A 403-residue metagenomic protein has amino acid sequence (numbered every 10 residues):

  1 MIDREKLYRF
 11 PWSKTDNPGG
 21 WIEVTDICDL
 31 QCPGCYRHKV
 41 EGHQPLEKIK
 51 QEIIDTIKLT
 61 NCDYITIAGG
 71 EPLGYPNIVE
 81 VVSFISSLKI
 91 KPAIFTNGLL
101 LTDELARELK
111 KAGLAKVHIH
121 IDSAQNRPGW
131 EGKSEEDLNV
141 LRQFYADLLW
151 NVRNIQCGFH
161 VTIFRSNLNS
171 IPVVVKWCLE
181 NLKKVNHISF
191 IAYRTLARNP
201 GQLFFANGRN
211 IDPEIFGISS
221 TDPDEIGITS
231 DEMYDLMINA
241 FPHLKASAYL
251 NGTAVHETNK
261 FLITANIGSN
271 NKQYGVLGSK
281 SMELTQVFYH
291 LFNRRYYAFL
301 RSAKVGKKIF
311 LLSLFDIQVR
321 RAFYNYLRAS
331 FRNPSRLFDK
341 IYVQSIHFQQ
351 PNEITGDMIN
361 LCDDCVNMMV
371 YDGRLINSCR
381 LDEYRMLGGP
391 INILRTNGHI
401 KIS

Functional and structural regions predicted by a protein language model:
M1-D16, P33-G34, R198, Q202-I218: Conserved N-terminal glycine/acidic-rich loop preference
M1-G19, I27-Q31, N360-R385: Flexible, acidic/Gly-rich N-terminal and inter-domain linker regions that tether and position cofactor-handling modules
P11-K48, L59: Canonical Radical SAM [4Fe-4S] cluster-binding loop centered on the CxxxCxxC motif and its immediate flanking residues
K50, I54-I67, Y75-A192: Radical SAM/AdoMet-radical enzyme domain recognition
I94, I267, M369: Short aromatic-centered micro-motifs
R127-W130, E135-V140, D147-R336: Radical SAM enzyme [4Fe-4S]-AdoMet core and its adjacent flexible, acidic and glycine-rich loops/tails across
Q286-S403: Flexible mid-to-C-terminal extensions adjoining Fe-S/redox cofactors in radical SAM and related proteins
